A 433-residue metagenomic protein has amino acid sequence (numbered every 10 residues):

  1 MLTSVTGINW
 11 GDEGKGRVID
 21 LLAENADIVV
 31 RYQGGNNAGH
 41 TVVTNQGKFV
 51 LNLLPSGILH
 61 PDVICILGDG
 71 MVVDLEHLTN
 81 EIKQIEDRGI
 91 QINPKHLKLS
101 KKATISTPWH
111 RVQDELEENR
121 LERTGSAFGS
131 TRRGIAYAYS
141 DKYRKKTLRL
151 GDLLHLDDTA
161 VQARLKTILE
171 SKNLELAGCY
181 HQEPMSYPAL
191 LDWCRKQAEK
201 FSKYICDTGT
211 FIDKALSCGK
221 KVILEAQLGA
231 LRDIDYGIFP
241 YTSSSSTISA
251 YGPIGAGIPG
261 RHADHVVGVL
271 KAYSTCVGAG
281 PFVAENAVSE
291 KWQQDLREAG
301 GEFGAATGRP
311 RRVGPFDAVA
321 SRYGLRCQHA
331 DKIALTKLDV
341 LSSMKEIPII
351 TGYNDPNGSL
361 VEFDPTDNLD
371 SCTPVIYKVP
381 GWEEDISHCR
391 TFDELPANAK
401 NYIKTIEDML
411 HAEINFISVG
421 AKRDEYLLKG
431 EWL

Functional and structural regions predicted by a protein language model:
M1-L433: Non-transmembrane, aqueous-exposed alpha-helical and coiled segments at domain scale
